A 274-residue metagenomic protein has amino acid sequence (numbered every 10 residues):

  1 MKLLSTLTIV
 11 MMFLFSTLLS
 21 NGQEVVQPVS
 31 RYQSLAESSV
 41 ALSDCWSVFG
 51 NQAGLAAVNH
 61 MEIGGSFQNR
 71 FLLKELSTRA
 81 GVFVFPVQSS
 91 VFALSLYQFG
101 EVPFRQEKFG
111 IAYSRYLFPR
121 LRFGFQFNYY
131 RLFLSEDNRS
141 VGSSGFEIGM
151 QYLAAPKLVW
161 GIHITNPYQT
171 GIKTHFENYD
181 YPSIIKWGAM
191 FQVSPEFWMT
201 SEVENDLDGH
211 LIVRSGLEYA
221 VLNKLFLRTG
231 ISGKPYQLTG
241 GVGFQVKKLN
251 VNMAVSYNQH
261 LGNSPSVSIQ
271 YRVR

Functional and structural regions predicted by a protein language model:
M1-T8: Bacterial N-terminal signal peptides that target proteins for export
T8-T17: Bacterial N-terminal signal peptides
N21-R274: Subset of outer-membrane beta-barrel
